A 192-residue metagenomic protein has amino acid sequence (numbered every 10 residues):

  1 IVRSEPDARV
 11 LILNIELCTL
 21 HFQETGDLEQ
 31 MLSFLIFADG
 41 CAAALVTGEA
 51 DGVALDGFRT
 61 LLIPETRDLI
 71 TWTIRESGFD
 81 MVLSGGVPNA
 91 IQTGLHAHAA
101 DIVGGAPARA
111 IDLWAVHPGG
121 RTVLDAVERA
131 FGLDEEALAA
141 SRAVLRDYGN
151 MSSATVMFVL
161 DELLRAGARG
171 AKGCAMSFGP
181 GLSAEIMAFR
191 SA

Functional and structural regions predicted by a protein language model:
I1-P6, Q92, A108, D112-A192: Claisen-condensing/thiolase-fold acyl-transfer catalytic domains that form or cleave C-C bonds in fatty acid
I1-R9, V46-V53: Secondary-structure boundary elements
R3-E5, L13, I36: Conserved beta-strand/loop scaffold segments within soluble protein domains that form the structured core and edges
R9, A42, K172: Residues at the starts of beta-strands that form the adenosine-phosphate
R9-L32, R59-E76, R121-R129, N150-F158: Active-site-adjacent elements of ketosynthase-type condensing enzymes
C18-L20, L55, L182-E185: Short glycine/serine/threonine-rich phosphate/pyrophosphate-binding segments that cradle anionic phosphate groups
F22-T93, A97, D101, F178 (+1 more regions): Condensing-enzyme catalytic core mediating Claisen C-C bond formation in acyl metabolism
